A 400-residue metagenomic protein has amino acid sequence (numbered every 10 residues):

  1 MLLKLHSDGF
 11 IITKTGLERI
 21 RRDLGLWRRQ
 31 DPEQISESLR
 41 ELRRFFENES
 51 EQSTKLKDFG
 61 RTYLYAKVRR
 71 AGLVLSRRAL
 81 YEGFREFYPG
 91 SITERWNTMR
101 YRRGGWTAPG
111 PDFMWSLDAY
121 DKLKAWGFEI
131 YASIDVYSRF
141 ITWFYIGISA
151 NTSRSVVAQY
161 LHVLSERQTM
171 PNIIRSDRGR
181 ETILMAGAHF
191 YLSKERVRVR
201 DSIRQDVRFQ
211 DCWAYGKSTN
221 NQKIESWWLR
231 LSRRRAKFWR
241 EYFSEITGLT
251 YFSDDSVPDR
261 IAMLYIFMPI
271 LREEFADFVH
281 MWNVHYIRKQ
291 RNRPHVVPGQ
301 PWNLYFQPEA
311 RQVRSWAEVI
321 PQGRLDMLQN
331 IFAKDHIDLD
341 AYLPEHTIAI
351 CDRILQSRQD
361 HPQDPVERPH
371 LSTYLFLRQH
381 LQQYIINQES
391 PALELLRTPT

Functional and structural regions predicted by a protein language model:
L3-H6, I12-S116, K122, Y191-E195 (+1 more regions): Basic, flexible linker segments flanking DNA-binding modules in nucleic acid-interacting mobile-element proteins
K4, I20, F45, M327 (+3 more regions): Charge-rich, solvent-exposed alpha-helical interaction surfaces
Q34-S38, L56, T152, I270 (+1 more regions): A generic short alpha-helical patch detector that favors 3-5-residue windows in or near N-terminal regions
L73-R95, R102-H295, S357-T400: RNase H-like DDE/DDD metal-dependent nuclease/strand-transfer catalytic core used by mobile genetic elements
M263-L339: Active-site/pore-lining binding-face segments in mid-to-C-terminal subdomains
A333-E367: C-terminal structured domain segments
